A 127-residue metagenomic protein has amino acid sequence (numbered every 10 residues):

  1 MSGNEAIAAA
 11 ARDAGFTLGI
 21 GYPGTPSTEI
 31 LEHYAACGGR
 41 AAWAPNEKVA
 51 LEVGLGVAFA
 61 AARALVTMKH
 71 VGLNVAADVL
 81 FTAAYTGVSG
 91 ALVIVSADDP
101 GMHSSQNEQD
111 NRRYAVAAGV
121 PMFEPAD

Functional and structural regions predicted by a protein language model:
M1-M122, A126: Thiamine diphosphate
